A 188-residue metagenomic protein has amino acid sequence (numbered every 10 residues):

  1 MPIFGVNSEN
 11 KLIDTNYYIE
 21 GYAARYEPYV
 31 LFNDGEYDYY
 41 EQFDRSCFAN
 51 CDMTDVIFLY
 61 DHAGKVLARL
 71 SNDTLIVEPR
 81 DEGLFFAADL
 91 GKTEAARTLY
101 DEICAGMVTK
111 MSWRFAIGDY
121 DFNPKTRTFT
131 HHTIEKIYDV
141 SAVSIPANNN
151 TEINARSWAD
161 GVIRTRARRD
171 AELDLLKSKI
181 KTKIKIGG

Functional and structural regions predicted by a protein language model:
M1-R166: Signature of dsDNA virion morphogenesis modules
T165-G188: Enriched but not universal
